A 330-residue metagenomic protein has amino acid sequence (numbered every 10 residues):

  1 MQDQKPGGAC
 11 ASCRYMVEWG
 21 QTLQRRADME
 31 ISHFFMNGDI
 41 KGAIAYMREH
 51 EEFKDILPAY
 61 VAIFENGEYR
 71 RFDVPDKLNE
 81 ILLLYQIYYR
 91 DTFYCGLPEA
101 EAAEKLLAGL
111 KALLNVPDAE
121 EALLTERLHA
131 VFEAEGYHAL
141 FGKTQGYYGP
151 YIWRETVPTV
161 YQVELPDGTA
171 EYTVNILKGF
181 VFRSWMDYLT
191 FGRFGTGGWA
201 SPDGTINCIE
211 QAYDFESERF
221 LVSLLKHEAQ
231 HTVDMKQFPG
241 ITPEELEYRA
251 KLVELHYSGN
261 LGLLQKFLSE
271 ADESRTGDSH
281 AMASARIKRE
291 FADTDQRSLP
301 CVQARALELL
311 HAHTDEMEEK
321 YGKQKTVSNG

Functional and structural regions predicted by a protein language model:
Q2-H138: N-terminal low-structure segments adjacent to metalloprotease catalytic domains across cellular compartments
S12, L23, D28-P58, L165-F180 (+6 more regions): N-terminal maturation segment of proteins
Y46, H50, I63, T232 (+2 more regions): Structured segments of extracytoplasmic/periplasmic soluble domains in secreted or envelope-associated proteins
E121-N207, D214-F215: Auxiliary, metal-adjacent structural segments of Zn-dependent hydrolase domains
I206-S223, I241: Short pre-active-site segment immediately N-terminal to the catalytic Zn-binding motif
S217-R219, M235-L252: Post-HEXXH active-site segment of zinc metalloproteases
S223-K236: Active-site recognition of the HExxH zinc-binding catalytic motif
G259-G330: Long, well-structured alpha-helical subdomains associated with metal-dependent extracellular/ecto-lumenal hydrolases
